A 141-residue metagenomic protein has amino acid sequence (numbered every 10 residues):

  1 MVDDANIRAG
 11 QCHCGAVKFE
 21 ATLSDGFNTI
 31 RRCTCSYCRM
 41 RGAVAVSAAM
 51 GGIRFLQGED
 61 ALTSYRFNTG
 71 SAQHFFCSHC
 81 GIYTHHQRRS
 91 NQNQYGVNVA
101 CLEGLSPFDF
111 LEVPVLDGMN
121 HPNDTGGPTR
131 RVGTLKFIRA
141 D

Functional and structural regions predicted by a protein language model:
M1-Q11, A16-D141: A short Gly-Trp-Pro
